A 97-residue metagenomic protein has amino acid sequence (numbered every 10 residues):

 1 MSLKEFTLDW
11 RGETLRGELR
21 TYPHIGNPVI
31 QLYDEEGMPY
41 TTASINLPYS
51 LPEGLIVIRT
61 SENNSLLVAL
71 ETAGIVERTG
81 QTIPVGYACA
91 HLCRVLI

Functional and structural regions predicted by a protein language model:
S2-T42, S50-E53: Catalytic phosphate/metal-binding cores of nucleic-acid and nucleotide-processing enzymes, i.e., regions that mediate
L32-I75: Acidic, aromatic-enriched beta-alpha/helix-loop junctions
R59-I97: Short, compact, well-ordered microdomains
